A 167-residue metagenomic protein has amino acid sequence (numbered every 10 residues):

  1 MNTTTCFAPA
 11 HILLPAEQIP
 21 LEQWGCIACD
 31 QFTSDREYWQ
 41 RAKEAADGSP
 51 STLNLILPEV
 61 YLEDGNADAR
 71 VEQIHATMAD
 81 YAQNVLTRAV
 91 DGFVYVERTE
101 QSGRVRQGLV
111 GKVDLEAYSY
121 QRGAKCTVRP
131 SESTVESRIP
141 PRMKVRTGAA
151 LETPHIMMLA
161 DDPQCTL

Functional and structural regions predicted by a protein language model:
M1-T166: N-terminal extension/subdomain marker
